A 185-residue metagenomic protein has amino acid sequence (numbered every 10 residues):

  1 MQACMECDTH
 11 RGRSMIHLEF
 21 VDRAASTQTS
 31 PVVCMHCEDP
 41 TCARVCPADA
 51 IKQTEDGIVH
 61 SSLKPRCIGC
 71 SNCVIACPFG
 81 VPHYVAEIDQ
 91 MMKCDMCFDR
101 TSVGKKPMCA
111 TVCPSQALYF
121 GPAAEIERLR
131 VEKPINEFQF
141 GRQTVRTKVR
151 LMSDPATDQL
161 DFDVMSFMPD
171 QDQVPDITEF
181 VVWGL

Functional and structural regions predicted by a protein language model:
M1-L185: Non-ligating segments of multi-cofactor redox enzymes
